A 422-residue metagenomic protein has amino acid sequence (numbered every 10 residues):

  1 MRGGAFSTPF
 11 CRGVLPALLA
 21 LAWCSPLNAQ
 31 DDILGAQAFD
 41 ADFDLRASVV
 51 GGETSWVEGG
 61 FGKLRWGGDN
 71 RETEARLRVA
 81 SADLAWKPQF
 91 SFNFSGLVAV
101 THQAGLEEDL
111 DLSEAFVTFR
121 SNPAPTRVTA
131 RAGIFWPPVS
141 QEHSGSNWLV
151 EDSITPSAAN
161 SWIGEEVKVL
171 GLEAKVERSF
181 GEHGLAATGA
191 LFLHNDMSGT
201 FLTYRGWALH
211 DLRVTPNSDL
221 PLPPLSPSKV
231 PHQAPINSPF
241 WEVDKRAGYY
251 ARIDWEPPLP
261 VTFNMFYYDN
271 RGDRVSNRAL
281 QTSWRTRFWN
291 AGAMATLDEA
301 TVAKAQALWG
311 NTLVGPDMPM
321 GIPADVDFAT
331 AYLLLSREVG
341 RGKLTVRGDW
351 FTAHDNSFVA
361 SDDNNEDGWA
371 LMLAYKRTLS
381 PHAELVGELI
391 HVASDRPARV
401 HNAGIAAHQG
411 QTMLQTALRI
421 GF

Functional and structural regions predicted by a protein language model:
M1-L15: Bacterial N-terminal signal peptides that target proteins for export
T8-R12, L27, E338, L344: Serine/proline-rich low-complexity intrinsically disordered segments, especially terminal tails, linkers
G13-W23: Bacterial N-terminal signal peptides
S25-P26, D254: Active-site acidic catalytic loop and adjacent metal/ATP-binding pocket of ATP-dependent phosphoryl transfer enzymes
P26-T73, Q141, N195-T200, R205 (+4 more regions): Outer-membrane beta-barrel biogenesis signature
D32-G52, E72-R205, D254-V261, L334-R337 (+3 more regions): Outer membrane beta-barrel
R71, A115-F119, P123, I134 (+2 more regions): Outer-membrane beta-barrel pore domains
D109, F119-A130, E165-L333: Signature for the C-terminal beta-barrel architecture of outer-membrane proteins
